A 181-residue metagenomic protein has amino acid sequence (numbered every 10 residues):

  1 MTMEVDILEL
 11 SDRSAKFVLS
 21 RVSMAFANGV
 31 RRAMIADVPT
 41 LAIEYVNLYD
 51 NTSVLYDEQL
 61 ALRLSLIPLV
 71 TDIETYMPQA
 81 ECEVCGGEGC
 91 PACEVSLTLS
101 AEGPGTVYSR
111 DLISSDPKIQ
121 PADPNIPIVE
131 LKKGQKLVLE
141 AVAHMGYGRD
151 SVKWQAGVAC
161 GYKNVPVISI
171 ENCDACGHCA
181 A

Functional and structural regions predicted by a protein language model:
M1-A181: Protein-protein interaction/assembly regions in multi-subunit complexes
